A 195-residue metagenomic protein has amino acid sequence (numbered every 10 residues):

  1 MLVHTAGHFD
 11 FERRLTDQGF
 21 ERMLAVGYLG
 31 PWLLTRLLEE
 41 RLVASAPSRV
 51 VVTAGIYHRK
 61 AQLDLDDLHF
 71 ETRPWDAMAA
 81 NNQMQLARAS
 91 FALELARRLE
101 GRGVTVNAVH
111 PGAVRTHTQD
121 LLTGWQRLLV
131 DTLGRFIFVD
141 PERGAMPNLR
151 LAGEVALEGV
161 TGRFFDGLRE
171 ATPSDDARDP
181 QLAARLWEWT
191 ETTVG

Functional and structural regions predicted by a protein language model:
G7-D17, E21-L24, V43-V104, H110-Q126: Catalytic loop of short-chain dehydrogenase/reductase
T35-R36, L93: A short, exposed helix-loop element centered on a Lys and neighboring polar residues
E39, A96, L149-G153: Generic structural signal for well-ordered alpha-helical scaffold segments
M84, A108, D131-P173, R178-A184 (+1 more regions): C-terminal helical subdomain
W189-T193: C-terminal alpha-helix
